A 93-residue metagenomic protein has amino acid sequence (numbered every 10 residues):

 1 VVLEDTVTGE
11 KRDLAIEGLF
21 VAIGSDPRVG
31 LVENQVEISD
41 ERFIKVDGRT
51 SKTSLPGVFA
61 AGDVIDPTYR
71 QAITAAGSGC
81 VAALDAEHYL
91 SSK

Functional and structural regions predicted by a protein language model:
V1-D13: Conserved beta-strand-loop-beta-strand element in the redox core of flavoprotein oxidoreductases
D5-V7, F20, G24-S25: Short glycine-/small-residue-rich Rossmann-like dinucleotide-binding loops
V7-G9, V36, Q71: Short, Lys/Arg-enriched charge-dense amphipathic segments
D13-L14, I73: Non-catalytic, surface-exposed connector residues within folded enzymatic/regulatory domains
A15, A22-Y69, S78, H88: FAD-site-proximal beta/loop scaffold in flavoenzymes
I73-K93: Internal hydrophobic alpha-helix adjacent to the cofactor/substrate pocket in enzyme cavities
